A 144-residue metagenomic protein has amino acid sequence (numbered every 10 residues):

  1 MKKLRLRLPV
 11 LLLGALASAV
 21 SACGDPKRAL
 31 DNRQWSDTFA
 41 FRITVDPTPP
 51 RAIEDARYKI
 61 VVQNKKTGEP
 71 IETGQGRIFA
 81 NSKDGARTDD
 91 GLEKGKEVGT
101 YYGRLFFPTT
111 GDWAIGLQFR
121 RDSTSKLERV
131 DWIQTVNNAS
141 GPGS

Functional and structural regions predicted by a protein language model:
M1-S21: Sec-dependent bacterial lipoprotein signal peptides
C23-S144: N-terminal soluble domains immediately following signal/targeting peptides that reside in extracytoplasmic
